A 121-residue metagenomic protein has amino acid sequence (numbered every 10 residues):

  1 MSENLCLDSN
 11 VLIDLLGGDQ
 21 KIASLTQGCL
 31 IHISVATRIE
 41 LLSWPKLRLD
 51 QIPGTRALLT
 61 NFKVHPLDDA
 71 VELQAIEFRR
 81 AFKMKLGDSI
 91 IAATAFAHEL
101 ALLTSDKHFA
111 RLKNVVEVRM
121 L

Functional and structural regions predicted by a protein language model:
M1-I33, L42-R56, R119: Short, well-structured N-terminal submotif of metal-dependent ribonuclease cores
S2-N4, A92, F96-L121: Acidic, PIN/NYN-like endoribonuclease modules and their adjacent C-terminal/linker elements
S9, D69, D88-S89: Conserved glycosyltransferase catalytic-site signature
L12, R38-L41, E72, F109-A110: A generic structural signal for short hydrophobic patches within well-formed alpha-helices
S34, L67, G87, S105: Replace "coordinates the UDP/GDP/TDP-sugar" with "coordinates nucleotide-activated sugar donors
T60-A81: Acidic catalytic patch
R80, M84, L100: Short glycine/serine/threonine/alanine-rich loop segments
